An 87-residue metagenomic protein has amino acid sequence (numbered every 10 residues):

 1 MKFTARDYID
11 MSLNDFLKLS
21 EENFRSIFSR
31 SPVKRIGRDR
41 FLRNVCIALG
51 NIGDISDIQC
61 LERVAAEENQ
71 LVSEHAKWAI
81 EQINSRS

Functional and structural regions predicted by a protein language model:
M1-E21, D57: Non-heme iron-sulfur electron-transfer modules
M11-D15, S26-I27, R43, V64: Conserved AdoMet/S-adenosylmethionine-binding subsite of the radical SAM
N23-I27, D54-A66, S85-S87: Amphipathic alpha-helical scaffolding segments comprising HEAT/armadillo-like alpha-solenoid repeats
F24-I36: Acidic, Ser/Thr- and Gly/Pro-rich intrinsically disordered linkers and low-complexity segments that flank or connect
K34-I36, R63-V72: Short coil turns that connect the paired helices of HEAT/ARM alpha-solenoid repeats
I36-G37, I52: Short helix-capping and inter-helix turn/linker motifs at the boundaries of alpha-helical repeat units
L42-G53, E74-S85: Structural detector for internal amphipathic alpha-helices that build alpha-solenoid repeat scaffolds
